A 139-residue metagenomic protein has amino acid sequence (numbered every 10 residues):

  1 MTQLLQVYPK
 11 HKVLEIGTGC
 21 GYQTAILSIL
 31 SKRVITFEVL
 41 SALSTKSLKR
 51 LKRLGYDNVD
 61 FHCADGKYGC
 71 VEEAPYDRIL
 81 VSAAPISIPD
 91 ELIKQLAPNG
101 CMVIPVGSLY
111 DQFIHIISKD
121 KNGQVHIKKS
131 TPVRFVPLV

Functional and structural regions predicted by a protein language model:
T2-L4: SAM-dependent Rossmann-like transferase core, predominantly class I methyltransferases with a strong bias toward
Q6-N122, H126: Conserved nucleotide-cofactor-binding alpha/beta core module
H126-F135: Conserved histidine-centered catalytic loops in small-molecule metabolism enzymes
P137-V139: C-terminal substrate-binding/catalytic core of Rossmann-like NAD(P)-dependent dehydrogenases/reductases
